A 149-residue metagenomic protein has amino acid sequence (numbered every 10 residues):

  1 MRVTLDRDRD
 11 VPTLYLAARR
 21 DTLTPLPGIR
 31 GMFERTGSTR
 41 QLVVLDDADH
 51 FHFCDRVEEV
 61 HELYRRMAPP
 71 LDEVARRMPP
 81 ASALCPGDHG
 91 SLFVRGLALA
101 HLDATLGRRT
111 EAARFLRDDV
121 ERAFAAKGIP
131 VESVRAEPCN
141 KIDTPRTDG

Functional and structural regions predicted by a protein language model:
M1-F53: The feature captures the conserved acid-bearing segment of alpha/beta-hydrolase catalytic domains
D47, D55-G149: Alpha/beta-hydrolase-fold serine-hydrolase catalytic core, especially in secreted/extracellular enzymes
